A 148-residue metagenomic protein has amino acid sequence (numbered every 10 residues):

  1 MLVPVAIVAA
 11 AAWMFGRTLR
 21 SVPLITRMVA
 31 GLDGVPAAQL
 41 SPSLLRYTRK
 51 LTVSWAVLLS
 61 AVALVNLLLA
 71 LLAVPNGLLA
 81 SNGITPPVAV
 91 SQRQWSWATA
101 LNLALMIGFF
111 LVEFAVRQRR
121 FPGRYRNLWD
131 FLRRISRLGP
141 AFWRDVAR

Functional and structural regions predicted by a protein language model:
M1-W55: Membrane-proximal helix-loop-helix units in multi-pass membrane proteins
A37-R144: C-terminal membrane-adjacent module
R148: Metal- and O2-centered redox machinery and metal/ROS homeostasis
